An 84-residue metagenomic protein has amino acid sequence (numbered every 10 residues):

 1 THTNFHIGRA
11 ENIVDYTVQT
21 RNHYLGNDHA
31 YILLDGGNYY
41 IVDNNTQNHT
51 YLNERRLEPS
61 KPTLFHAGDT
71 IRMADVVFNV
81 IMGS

Functional and structural regions predicted by a protein language model:
T1-V77: Forkhead-associated
F78-S84: Short, Lys/Arg- and Gly-enriched loop/turn segments at beta-strand edges
